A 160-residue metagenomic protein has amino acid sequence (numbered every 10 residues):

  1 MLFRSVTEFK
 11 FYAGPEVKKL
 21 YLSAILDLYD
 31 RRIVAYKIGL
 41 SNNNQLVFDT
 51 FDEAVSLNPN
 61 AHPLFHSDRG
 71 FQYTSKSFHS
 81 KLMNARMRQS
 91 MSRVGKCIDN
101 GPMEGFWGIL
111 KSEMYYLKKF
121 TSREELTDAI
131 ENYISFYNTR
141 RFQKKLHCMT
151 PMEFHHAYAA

Functional and structural regions predicted by a protein language model:
M1-A160: Charged DNA-binding/catalytic regions of mobile-element recombinases
